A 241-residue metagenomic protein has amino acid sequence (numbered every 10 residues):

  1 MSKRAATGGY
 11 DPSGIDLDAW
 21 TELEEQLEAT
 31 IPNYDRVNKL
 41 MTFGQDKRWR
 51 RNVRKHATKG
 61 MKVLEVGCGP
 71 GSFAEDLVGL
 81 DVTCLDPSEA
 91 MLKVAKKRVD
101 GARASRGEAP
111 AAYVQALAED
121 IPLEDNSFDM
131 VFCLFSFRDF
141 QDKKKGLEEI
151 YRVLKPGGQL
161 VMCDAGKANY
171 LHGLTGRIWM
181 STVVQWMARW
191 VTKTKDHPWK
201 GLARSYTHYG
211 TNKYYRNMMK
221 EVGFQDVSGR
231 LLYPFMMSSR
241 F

Functional and structural regions predicted by a protein language model:
M1-N33: N-terminal, positively charged/glycine-rich alpha-helical extensions of SAM-dependent methyltransferases
L17, T21, C163-M218, V222 (+1 more regions): C-terminal alpha-helical "lid/dimerization" subdomain adjacent to the S-adenosyl-L-methionine
I31-F43: Class I SAM-dependent methyltransferase Rossmann-like catalytic core, especially the SAM/SAH-binding loop
T42-G60: Conserved alpha-helix/loop element of class I SAM-dependent methyltransferases that forms part of the SAM/SAH-binding
L64-D120: Class I SAM-dependent methyltransferase SAM/SAH-binding core
E119-V131: A short acidic, Gly/Pro-enriched loop at the edge of an enzyme's catalytic core that lines a small-molecule cofactor
M130-D142: A short SAM/SAH-binding and catalytic strip from SAM-dependent methyltransferases
K144-Q159: A short glycine-rich, Lys/Arg-flanked "PGG" loop and its adjoining helix->strand segment in the class I
